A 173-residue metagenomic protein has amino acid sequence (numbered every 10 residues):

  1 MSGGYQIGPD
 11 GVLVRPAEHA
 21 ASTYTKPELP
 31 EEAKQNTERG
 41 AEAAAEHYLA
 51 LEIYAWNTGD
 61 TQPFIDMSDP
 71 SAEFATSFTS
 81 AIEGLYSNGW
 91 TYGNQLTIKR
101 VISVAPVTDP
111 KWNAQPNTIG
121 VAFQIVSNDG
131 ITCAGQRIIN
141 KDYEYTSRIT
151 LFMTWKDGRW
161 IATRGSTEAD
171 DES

Functional and structural regions predicted by a protein language model:
M1-S2, A105-S173: Exposed beta-sheet edge and beta->alpha loop/turn motif
M1-S22, K26, T167: Amphipathic, hydrophobic N-terminal targeting peptides for secretion and organelle import
Q6-I7, G11-V14, Y92, L96 (+1 more regions): Polar low-complexity intrinsically disordered regions enriched in Ser/Thr and small residues
R15-W90: Core segments of small alpha/beta cavity-forming domains
K34, A75-I82, K99-R100, D129-C133 (+1 more regions): A short linear-motif detector with a strong N-terminal bias
S68-S71, T79, L96, I125-S127 (+1 more regions): A mature extracytoplasmic/lumenal domain signature
S87-T108: A short, amphipathic edge element
